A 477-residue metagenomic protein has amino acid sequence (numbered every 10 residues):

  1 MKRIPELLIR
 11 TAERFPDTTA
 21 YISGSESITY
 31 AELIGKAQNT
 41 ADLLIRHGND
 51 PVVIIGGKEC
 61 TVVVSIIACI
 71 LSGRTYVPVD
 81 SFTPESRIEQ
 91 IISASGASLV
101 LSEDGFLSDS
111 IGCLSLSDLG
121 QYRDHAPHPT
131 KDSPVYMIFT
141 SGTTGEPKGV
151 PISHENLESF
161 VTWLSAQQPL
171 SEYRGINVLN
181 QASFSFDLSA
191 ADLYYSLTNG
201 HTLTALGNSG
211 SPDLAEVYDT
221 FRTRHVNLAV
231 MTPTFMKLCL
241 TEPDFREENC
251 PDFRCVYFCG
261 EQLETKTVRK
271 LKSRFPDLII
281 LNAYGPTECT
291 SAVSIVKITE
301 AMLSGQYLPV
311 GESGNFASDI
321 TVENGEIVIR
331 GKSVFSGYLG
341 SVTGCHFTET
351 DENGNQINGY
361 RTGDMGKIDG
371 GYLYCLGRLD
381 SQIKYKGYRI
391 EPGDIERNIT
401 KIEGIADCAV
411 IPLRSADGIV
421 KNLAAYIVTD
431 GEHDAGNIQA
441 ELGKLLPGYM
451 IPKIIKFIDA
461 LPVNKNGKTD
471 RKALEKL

Functional and structural regions predicted by a protein language model:
M1-M137, T265-R269, N315-A317, K465-K472 (+1 more regions): AMP-binding/adenylate-forming domain of the ANL superfamily
R3-P5, V100-P127, L157, I279-N282 (+1 more regions): AMP-dependent adenylate-forming
T29-A31, V135-T162: Conserved AMP-binding A3 loop
Q38, G57-V77, S81-E85, E146 (+4 more regions): A short helix-loop-beta submotif of the ANL/AMP-binding
G56-E59, D80, A182-F186, S209 (+2 more regions): Conserved AMP-binding
R123-F139, E146, S171-V178, F184: Conserved pre-ATP/AMP-binding loop-to-beta segment of ANL
K148-N177, D187-N227: Conserved AMP-binding/adenylation subdomain of ANL enzymes
N199-H201, N227-V230, L240-S304: Gly/Ser/Thr-rich phosphate-binding loop
